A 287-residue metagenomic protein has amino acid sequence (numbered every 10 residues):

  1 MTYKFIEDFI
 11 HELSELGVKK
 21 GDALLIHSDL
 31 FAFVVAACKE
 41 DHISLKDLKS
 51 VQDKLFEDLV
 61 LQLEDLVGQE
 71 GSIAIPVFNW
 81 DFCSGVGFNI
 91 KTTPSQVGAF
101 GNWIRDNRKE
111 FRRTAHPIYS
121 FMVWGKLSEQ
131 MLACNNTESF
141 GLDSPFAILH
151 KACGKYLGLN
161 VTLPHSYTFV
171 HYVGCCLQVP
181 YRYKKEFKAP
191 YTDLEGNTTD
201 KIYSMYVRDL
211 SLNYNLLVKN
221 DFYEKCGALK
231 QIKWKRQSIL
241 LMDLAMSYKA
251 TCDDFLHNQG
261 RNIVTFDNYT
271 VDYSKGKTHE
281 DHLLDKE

Functional and structural regions predicted by a protein language model:
M1-E287: N-terminal and secondary-structure boundary signal
